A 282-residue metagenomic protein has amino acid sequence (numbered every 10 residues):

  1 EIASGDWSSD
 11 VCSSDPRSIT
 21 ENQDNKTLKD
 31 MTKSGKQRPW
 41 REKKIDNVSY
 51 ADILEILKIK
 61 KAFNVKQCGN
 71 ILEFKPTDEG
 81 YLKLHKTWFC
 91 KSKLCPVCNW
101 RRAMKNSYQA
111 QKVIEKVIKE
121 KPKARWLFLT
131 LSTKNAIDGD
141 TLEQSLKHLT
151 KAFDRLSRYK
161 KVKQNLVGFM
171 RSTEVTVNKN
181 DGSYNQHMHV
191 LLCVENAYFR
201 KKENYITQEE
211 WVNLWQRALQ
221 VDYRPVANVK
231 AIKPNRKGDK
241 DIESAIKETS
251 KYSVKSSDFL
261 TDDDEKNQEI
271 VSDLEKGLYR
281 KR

Functional and structural regions predicted by a protein language model:
E1-A3, H85, K179-D181: Short, flexible, glycine/charge-rich loop motifs used to bind or transfer phosphoryl groups or to couple energy/partner
E1-C12: Single conserved hydrophobic/aromatic residue that forms the stacking wall/gate of nucleotide- or nucleobase-binding
G5, N22-N25, E174: Intrinsically disordered, low-complexity repeat segments enriched in small/polar residues
S14-R41, V48: Solvent-exposed N-terminal domain segments of exported/luminal and surface proteins
Y50-E120: Long, contiguous juxta-domain segments that are non-catalytic but functionally important
K93-M188, L192-R282: Catalytic residues for metal-mediated phosphoryl-transfer on nucleic acids/nucleotides
